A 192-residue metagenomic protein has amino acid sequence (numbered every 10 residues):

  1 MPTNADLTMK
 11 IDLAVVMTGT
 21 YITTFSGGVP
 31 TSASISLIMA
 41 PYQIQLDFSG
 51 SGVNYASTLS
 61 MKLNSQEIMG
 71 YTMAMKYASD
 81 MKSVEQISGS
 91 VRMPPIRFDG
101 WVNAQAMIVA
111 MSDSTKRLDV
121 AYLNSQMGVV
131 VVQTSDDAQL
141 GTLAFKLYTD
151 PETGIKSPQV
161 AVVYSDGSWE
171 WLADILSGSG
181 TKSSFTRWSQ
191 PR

Functional and structural regions predicted by a protein language model:
M1, E152-R192: Acidic/polar, low-complexity intrinsically disordered N-terminal segments immediately downstream of a Sec signal
M1-T58: Long, acidic/polar, low-complexity amphipathic helices and coiled-coil-like
G19, Y71, L143, A173-I175: Short hydrophobic alpha-helix segments
T23, A74, M93, W171 (+1 more regions): Intrinsically disordered, low-complexity, compositionally biased regions/tails
A33-P41, K62-N64, I87, Q159 (+1 more regions): Short, surface-exposed secondary-structure junctions/capping segments
L63-G167: Intrinsically disordered, low-complexity segments enriched in Gly and acidic/Ser/Thr residues that form flexible
